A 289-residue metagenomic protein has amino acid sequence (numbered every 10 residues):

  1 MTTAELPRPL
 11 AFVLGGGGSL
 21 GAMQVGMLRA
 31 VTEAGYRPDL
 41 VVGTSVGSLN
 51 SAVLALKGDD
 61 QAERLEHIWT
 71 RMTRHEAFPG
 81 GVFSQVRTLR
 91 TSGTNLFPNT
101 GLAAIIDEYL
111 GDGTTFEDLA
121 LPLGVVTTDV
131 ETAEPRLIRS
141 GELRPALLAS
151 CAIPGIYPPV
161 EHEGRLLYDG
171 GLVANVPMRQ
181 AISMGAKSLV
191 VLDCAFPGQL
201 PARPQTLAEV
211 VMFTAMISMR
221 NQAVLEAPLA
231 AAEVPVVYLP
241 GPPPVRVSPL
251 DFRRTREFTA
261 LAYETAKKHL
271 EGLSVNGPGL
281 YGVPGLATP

Functional and structural regions predicted by a protein language model:
M1-T44, A52-P289: Patatin-like phospholipase
